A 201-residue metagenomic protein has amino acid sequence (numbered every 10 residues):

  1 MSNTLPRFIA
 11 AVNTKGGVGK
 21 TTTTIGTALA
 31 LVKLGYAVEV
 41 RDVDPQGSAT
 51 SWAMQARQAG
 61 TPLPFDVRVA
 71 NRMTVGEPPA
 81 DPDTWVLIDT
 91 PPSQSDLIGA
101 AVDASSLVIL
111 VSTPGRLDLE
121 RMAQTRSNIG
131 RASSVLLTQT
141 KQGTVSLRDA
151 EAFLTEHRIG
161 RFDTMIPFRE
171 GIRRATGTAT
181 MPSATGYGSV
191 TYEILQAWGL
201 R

Functional and structural regions predicted by a protein language model:
S2-V18, I25-G99, S127, P167 (+1 more regions): P-loop/Walker-type NTP enzyme "switch/lid" segment
P45-G47, R116, T140-G143, E170-G171: Conserved nucleotide-binding/hydrolysis micro-motifs of P-loop NTPases
D83, A104-S106, R158: Short, well-ordered alpha-helix to beta-strand connector turns
V86, V108-I109, S133-V135: Short, well-ordered beta-strand core segments
S93-R116: Inter-motif core of Ras-like GTPase G domains
D103-A104, R126-R131, L154-E156: Short, conserved loop/helix-junction motifs that constitute active-site signature segments in enzyme catalytic cores
L119-T138: Conserved C-terminal guanine-recognition region of P-loop GTPase G domains, centered on the G4
K141, E151-S183, E193-W198: Beta-strand-loop-alpha "switch" segments that mediate conformational coupling across diverse proteins
